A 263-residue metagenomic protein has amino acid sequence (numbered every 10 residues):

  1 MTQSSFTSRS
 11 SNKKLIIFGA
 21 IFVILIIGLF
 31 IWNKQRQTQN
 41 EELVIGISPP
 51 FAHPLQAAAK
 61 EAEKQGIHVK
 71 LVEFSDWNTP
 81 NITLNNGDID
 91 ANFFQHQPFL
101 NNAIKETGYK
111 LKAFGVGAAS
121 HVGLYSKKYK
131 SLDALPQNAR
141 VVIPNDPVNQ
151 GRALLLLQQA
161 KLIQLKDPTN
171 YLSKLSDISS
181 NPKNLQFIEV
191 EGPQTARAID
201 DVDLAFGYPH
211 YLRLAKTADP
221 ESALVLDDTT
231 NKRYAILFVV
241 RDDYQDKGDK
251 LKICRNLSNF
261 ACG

Functional and structural regions predicted by a protein language model:
S8-V23, L29-F30: N-terminal Sec-pathway targeting helices
E42-E73, T79: Short, polar/charged alpha-helical segment
L71-I82, T169-R197: Short helix-initiation/N-cap motifs at beta->coil->alpha
E73-W77, A91-N101, G117-A118, E191-G192 (+2 more regions): Beta->alpha turn/N-cap motifs
N85-Q95, A139, L162, K183-Q186 (+1 more regions): Alpha-to-beta junction loops
N102-F114, K127-K130, D201, F206 (+1 more regions): Ligand-binding "clamshell"
F114-Q164: A conserved helix-loop-strand patch within extracytoplasmic ligand-binding domains of the periplasmic binding
G115-S126, L214-S258: Periplasmic-binding protein-like
